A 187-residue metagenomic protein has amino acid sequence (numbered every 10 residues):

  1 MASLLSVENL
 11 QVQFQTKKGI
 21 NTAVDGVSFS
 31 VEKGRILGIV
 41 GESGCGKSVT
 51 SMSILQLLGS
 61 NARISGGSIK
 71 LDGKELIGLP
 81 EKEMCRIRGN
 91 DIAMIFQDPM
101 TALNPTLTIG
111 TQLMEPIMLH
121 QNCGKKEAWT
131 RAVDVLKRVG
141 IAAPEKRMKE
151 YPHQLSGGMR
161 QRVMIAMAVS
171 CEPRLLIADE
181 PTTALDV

Functional and structural regions predicted by a protein language model:
M1-D186: ABC transporter nucleotide-binding domains
